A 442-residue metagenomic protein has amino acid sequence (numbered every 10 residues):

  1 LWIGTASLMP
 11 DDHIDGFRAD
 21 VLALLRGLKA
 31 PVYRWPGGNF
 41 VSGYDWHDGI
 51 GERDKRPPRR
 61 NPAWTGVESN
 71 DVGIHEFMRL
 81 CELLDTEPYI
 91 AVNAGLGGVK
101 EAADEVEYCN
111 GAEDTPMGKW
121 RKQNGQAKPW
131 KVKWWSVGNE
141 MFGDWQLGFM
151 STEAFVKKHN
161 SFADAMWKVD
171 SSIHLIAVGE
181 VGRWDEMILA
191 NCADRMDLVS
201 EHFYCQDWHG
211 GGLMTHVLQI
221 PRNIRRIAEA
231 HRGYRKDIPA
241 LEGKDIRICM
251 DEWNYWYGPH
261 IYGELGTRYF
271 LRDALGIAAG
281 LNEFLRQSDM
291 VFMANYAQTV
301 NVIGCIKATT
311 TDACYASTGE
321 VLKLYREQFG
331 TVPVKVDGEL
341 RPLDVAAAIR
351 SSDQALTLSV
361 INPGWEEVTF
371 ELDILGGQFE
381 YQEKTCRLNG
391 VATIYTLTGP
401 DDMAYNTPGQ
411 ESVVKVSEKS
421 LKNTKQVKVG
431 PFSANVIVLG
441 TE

Functional and structural regions predicted by a protein language model:
L1-D185, L189-L198, I224-R225, E229-D251 (+1 more regions): Non-catalytic accessory regions flanking glycosidase/transglycosidase catalytic cores in CAZymes
F203-Q219: Active-site His/acidic residue clusters
